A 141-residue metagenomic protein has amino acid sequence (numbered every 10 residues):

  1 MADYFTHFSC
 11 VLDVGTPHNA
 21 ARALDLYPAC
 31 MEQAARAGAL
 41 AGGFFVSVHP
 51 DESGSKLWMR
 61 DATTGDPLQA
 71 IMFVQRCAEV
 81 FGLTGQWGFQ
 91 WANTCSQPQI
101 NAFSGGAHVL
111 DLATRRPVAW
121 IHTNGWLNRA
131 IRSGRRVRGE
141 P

Functional and structural regions predicted by a protein language model:
M1-C30: Short, extreme N-terminal segment that most often corresponds to the first beta-strand
Y27-P141: Charged interaction segments
